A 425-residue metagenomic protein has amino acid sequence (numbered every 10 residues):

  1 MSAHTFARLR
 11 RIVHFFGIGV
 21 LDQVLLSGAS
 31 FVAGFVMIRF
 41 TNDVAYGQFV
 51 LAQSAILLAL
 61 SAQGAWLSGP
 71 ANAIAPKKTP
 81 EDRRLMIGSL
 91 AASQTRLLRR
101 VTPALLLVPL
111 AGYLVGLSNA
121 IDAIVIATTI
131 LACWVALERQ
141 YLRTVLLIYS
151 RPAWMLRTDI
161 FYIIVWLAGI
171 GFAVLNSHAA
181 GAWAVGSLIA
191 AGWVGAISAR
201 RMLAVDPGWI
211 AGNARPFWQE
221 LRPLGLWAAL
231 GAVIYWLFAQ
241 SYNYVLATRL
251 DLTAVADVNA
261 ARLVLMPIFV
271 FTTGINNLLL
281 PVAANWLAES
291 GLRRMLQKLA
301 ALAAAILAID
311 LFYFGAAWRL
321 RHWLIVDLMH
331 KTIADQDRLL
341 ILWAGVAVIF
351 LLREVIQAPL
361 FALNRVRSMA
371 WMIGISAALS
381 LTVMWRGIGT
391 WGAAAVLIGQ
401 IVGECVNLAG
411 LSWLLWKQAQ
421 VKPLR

Functional and structural regions predicted by a protein language model:
M1-I12, A153-R157, G181-S187, A196-A239 (+3 more regions): Interhelical loop/hinge segments that connect adjacent transmembrane helices in multipass membrane
R8-S68, L226-T253, Q400, E404: Signature of the first transmembrane helix
F15-L26, S30, A52, I56-L57 (+2 more regions): Membrane-water interface segments that mark the loop-to-transmembrane alpha-helix transition
F49, Q53-G64, G231, Y235 (+4 more regions): Transmembrane helix-bundle signature of multi-pass secondary active exporters and lipid flippases
Q63-E81, I148, A261, L265-S290 (+1 more regions): Helix-loop junctions and terminal segments of transmembrane helices in multi-pass membrane transport/translocation
T102-I124, L311-K331, R386: Short membrane-interface helical motifs at transmembrane helix boundaries in multi-pass membrane transporters
D122-I130, L156-D206, I375-L379, A393-K417: Hydrophobic alpha-helical transmembrane segments
W134-R157, G345-M372: Membrane-interface junctions at transmembrane-helix termini in multi-pass inner-membrane proteins
